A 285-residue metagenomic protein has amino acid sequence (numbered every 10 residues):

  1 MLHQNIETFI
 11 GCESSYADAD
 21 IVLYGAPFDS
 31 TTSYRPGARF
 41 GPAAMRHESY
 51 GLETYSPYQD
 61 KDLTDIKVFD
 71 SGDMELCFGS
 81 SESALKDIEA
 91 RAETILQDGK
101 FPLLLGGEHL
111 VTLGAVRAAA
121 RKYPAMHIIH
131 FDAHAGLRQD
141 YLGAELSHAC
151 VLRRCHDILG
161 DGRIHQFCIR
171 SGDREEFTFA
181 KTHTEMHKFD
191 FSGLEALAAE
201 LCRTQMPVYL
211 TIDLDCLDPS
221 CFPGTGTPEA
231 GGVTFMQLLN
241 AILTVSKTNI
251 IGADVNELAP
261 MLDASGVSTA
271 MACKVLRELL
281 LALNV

Functional and structural regions predicted by a protein language model:
L2-V285: Conserved alpha-helical scaffold segments that buttress catalytic/binding sites
